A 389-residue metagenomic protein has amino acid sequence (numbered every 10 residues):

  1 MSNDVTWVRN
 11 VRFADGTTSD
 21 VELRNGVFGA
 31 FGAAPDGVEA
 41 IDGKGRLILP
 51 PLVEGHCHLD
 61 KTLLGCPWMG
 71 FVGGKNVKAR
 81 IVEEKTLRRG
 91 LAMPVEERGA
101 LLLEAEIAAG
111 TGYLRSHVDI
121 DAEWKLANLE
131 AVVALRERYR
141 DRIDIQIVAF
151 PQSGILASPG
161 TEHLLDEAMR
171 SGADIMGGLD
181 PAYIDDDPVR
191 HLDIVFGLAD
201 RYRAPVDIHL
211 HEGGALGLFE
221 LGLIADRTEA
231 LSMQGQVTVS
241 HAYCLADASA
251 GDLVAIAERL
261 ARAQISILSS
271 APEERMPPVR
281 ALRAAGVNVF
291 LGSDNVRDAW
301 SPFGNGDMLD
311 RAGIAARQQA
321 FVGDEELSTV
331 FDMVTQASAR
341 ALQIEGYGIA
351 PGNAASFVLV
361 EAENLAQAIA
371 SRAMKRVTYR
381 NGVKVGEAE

Functional and structural regions predicted by a protein language model:
M1-P50: Histidine-rich, glycine-flanked metal-binding segment
V11, G26, G45, H56 (+10 more regions): Divalent metal-coordination and catalytic microenvironments
R46-W68: Di-metal (Zn2+ and/or Mg2+/Mn2+) metal-binding site signature of metallo-dependent hydrolases with the MBL/beta-CASP
T62-V95, Y202, E220-T238, I256-R259 (+1 more regions): Active-site gating loops and adjacent loop-to-helix segments of metal-dependent hydrolytic enzymes
G65-H117, E123-R138, L164-R170: Alpha-helical scaffold segments that flank or form the walls of functional sites
A149-T161, R170-P277, R297: Active-site core of metal-dependent hydrolases
D226-V237, R280-A362: His/Asp/Glu-enriched, well-ordered alpha-helical/loop segment that forms or immediately abuts the divalent-metal
P351-E389: C-terminal cap of metal-dependent C-N hydrolases
